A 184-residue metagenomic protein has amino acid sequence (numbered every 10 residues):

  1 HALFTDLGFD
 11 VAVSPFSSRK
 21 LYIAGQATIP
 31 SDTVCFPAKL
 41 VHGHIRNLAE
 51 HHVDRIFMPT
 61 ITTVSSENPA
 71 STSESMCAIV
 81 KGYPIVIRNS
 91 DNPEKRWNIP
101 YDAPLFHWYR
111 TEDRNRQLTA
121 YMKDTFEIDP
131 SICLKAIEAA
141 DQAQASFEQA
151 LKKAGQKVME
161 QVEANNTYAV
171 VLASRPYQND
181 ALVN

Functional and structural regions predicted by a protein language model:
H1-N184: An N-terminal assembly and electron-transfer interface module characteristic of large anaerobic redox and radical
